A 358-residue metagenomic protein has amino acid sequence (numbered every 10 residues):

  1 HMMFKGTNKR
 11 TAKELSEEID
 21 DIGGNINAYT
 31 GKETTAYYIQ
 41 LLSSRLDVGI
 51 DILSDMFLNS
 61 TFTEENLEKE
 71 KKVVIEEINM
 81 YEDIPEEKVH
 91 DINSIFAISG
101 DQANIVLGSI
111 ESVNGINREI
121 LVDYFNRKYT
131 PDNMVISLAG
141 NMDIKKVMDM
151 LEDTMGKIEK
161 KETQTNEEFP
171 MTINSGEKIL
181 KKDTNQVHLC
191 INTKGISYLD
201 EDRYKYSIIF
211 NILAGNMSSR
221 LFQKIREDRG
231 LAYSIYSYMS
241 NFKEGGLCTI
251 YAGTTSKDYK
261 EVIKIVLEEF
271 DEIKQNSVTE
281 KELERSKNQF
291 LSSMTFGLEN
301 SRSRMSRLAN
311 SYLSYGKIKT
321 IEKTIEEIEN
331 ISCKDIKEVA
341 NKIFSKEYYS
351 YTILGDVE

Functional and structural regions predicted by a protein language model:
H1-K5: Active-site recognition of the HExxH zinc-binding catalytic motif
A12-T163, E168-F169, I179, T184 (+4 more regions): Charge-rich, well-structured scaffold segments of protease-associated domains
S175-G176: Flexible, small-/acidic-enriched active-site or ligand-binding loops
I208: Regulatory input/activation interfaces that engage signals or partners
M217-S218: Short Ser/Thr-interspersed hydrophobic loop/turn segments at strand-loop and sheet-helix junctions that line or gate
F222-Q223: Phosphate-proximal small/polar/acidic motifs at interfaces that engage nucleotide phosphates, polyphosphates
